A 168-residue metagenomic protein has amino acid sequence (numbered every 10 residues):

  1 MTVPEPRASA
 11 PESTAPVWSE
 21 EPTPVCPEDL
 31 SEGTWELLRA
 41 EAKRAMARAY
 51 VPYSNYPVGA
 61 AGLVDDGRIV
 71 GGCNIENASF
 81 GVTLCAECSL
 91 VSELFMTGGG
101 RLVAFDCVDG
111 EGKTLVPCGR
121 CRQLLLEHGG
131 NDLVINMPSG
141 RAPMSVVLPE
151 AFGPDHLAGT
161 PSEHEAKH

Functional and structural regions predicted by a protein language model:
T2-R48, T97-H168: C-terminal binding/interaction regions
E41-R44, A86-L94: Short, well-ordered amphipathic alpha-helical segments that serve as non-catalytic structural scaffolds within diverse
Y50-Y53: Short Gly/Pro-enriched turn/cap motifs at secondary-structure boundaries
N55-V64: Short beta-strand scaffold segments in enzyme catalytic cores
L63-D65, N74-I75: Histidine- and/or cysteine-centered catalytic micro-motif in compact active-site loops
C73-C88: Compact, glycine-rich, soluble single-domain proteins
